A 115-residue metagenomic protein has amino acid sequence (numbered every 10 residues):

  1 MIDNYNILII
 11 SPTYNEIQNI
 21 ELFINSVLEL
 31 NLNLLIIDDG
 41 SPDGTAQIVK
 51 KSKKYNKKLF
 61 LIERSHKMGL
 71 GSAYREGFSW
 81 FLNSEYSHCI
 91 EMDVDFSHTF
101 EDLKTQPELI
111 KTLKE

Functional and structural regions predicted by a protein language model:
M1-E115: Structured catalytic core of nucleotide-sugar glycosyltransferases
